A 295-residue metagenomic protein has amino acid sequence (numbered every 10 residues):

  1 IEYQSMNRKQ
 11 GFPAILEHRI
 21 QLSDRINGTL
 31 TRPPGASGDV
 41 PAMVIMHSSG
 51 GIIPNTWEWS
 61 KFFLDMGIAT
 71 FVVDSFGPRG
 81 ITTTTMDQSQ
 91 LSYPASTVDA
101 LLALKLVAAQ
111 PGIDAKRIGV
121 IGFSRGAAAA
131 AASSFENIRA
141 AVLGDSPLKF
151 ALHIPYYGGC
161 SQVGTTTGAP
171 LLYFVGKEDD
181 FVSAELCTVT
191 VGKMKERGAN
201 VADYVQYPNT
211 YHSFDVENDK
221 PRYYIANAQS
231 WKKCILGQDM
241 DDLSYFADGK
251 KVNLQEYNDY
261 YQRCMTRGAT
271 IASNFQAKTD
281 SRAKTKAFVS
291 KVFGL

Functional and structural regions predicted by a protein language model:
I1-G38: N-terminal cap/lid segment of alpha/beta-hydrolase-fold proteins
I15-I26, D39-G112, A226, Q262-T270: Serine-hydrolase catalytic machinery in alpha/beta-hydrolase-like enzymes
I15-L16, S92-G168, D180-F181, E185: Primarily recognizes the serine-hydrolase "nucleophile elbow" in alpha/beta-hydrolase and SGNH/GDSL folds
P34, S48-S49, S124, G159 (+1 more regions): Residue-level signal for short, function-critical loop segments
E58-W59, A169, S183-K193, D219: Short alpha-helix in the alpha/beta-hydrolase fold that links the catalytic acid
T84-D87, G159-L172, K220: Flexible "cap/lid" loop of the alpha/beta hydrolase fold
Y173-V175, D179: Short beta-strand/loop motif that positions the catalytic acidic residue of the alpha/beta-hydrolase fold
V201-L295: C-terminal catalytic histidine-bearing segment of alpha/beta-hydrolase fold enzymes
